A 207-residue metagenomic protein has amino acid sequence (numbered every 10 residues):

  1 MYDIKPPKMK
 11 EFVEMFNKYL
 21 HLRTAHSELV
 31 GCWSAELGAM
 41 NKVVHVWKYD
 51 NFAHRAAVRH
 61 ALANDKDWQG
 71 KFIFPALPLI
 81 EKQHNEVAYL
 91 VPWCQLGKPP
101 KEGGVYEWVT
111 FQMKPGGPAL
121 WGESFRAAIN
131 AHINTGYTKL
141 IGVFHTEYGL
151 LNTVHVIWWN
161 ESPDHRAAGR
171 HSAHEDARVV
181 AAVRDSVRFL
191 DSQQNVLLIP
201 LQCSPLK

Functional and structural regions predicted by a protein language model:
M1-K207: Short S/T/G/P-rich N-terminal loop/turn motif that feeds into the first structured element of a domain
